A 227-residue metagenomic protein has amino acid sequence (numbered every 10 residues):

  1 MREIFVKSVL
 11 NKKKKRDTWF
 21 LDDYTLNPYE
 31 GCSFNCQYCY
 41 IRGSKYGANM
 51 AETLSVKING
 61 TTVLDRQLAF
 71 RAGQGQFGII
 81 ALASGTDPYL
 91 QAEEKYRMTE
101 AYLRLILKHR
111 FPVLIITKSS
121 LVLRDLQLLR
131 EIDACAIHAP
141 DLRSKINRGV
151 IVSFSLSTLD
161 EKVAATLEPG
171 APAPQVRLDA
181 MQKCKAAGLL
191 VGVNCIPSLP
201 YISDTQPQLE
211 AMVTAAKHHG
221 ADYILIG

Functional and structural regions predicted by a protein language model:
M1-S153, L159-A165, L178: Conserved Radical SAM active-site core
L54-K57, A92, G170-P174, I202 (+1 more regions): Flexible, glycine- and charge-enriched loops at secondary-structure boundaries
N147-G149, Q175-G227: Conserved C-terminal portion of the radical SAM core fold that forms the substrate/S-adenosylmethionine-binding
S157-K162, G170, A187: Histidine/lysine/aspartate-rich catalytic loop segments that bind and position anionic ligands
